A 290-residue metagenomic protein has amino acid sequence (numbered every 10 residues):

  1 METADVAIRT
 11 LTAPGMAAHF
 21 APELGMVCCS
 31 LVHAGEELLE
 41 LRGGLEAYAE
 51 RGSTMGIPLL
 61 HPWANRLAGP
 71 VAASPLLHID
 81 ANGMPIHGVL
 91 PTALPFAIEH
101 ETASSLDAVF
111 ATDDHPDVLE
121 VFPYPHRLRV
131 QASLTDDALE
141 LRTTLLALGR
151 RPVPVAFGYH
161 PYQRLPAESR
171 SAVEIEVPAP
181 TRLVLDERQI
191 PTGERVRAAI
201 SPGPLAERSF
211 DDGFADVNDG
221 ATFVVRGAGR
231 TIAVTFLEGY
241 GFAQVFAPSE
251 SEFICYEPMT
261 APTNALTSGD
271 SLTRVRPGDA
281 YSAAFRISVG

Functional and structural regions predicted by a protein language model:
M1-H78, D219-E238, D279-V289: Beta-strand-rich N-terminal accessory domains
M1-T3, D80-D136: Extended, loop-rich substrate-binding clefts of extracytoplasmic carbohydrate-active enzymes
L11, A18, P22, T112-V155 (+2 more regions): Acidic, contiguous internal or C-terminal segments within carbohydrate-active enzymes that form a structured patch used
A34, A73-S74, E99-L106, S133-A138 (+3 more regions): A short, structured loop/turn motif at beta-sheet edges
P62, T260-T267: Short, structured beta-strand/loop micro-motifs enriched in basic residues and often containing a Trp
P152-P154, P161-L237: Active-site/ligand-binding surface loops and adjacent short beta/alpha elements that line catalytic pockets across
R226-T263: Glycine-rich active-site loops that engage anionic ligands at enzyme catalytic sites
G269-Y281: Intrinsically disordered, low-complexity Pro/Gly/Ser/Thr-rich segments with frequent PxxP/GP/PP motifs and embedded
